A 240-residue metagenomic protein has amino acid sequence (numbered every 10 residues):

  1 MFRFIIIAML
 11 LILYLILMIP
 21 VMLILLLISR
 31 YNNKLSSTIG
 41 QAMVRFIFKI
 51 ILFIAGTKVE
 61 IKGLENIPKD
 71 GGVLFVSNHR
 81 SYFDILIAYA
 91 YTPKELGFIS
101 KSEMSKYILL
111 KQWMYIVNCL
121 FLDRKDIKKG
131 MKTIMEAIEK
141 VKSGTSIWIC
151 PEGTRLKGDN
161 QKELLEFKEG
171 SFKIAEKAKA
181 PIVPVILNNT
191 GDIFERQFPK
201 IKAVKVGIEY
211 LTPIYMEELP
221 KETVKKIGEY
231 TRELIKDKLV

Functional and structural regions predicted by a protein language model:
M1-K58: N-terminal membrane-anchoring alpha-helices
F4, F46, F83, K129-T133 (+1 more regions): Short, conserved clusters of charged catalytic residues that mark active-site and nucleotide-handling motifs
M22, L26-A42, I54, K69-I127: Catalytic core of membrane glycerolipid acyltransferases/transacylases, capturing the structured, soluble-facing
I50-G72: A short, well-structured juxtamembrane/interface segment
I61, F75, F98, I149 (+1 more regions): Generic preference for hydrophobic
M131-V240: Non-catalytic C-terminal accessory region of glycerolipid acyltransferases and related lyso-lipid remodeling enzymes
